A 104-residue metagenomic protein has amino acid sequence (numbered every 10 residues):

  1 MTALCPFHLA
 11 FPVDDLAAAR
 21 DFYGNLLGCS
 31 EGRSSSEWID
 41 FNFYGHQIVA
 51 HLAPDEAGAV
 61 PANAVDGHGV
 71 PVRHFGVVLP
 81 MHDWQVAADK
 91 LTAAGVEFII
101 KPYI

Functional and structural regions predicted by a protein language model:
M1-F7, C29-M81, V86-I104: Vicinal oxygen chelate
V13-D15: Conserved beta-strand-loop-alpha-helix junction that forms the acyl-donor binding cleft
A17-A18, H82: Short alpha-helical
A19-G24, L91: Conserved active-site tyrosine of GNAT-family acetyltransferases
